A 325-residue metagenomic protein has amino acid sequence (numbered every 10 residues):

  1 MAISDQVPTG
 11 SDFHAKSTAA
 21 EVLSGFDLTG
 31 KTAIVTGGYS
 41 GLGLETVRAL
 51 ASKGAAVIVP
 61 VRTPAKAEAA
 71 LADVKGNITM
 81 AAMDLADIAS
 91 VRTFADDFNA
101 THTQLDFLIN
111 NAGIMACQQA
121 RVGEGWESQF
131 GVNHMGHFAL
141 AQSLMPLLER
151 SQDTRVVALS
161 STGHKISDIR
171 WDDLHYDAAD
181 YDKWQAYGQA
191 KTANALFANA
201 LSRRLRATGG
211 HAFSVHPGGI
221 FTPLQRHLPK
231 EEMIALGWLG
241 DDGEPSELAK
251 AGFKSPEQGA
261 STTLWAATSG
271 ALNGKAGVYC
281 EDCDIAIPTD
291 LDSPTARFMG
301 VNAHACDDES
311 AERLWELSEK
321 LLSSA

Functional and structural regions predicted by a protein language model:
A2-G240, K320-A325: Rossmann-fold NAD(P)H-dependent dehydrogenase/reductase core
T9-S11, V91, A190, L239-R297 (+1 more regions): C-terminal helical subdomain
A56, V74, P294, H304-A305: Short alpha-helix boundary/capping motifs
V59, M83, A251, A303-C306: Pocket-edge positions in alpha/beta enzyme catalytic cores
A179, K183, P245-L248, M299-H304: A short, mixed-charge helix-start or loop-turn motif at secondary-structure junctions
N302-A325: C-terminal amphipathic/interface module of NAD(P)-dependent oxidoreductases and related NAD-binding regulators
